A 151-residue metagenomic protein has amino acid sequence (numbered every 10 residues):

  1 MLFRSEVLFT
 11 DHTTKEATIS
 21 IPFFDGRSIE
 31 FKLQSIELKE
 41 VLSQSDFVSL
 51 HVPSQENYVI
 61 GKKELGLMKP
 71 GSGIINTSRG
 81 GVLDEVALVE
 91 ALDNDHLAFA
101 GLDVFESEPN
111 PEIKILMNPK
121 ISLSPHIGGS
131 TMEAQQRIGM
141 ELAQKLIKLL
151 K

Functional and structural regions predicted by a protein language model:
M1-L2: Short, small-residue-biased leader/transition segments that mark boundaries at the very start of proteins
V7-T10: Short beta-strand "acidic-cap" motif of Rossmann-like dinucleotide-binding folds
T13-I113: Rossmann-like adenosine-cofactor binding region
G26-F31, F99, V104-K151: C-terminal helix-to-coil terminal segments
